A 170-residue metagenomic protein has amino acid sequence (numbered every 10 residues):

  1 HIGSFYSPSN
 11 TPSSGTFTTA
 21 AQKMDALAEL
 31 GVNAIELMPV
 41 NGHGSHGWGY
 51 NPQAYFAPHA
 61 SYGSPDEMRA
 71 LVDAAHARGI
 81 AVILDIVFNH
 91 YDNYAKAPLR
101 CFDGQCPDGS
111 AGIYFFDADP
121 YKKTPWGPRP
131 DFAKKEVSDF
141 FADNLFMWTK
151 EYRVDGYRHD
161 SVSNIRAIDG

Functional and structural regions predicted by a protein language model:
H1-G170: Substrate-binding/active-site clefts of carbohydrate-active enzymes
